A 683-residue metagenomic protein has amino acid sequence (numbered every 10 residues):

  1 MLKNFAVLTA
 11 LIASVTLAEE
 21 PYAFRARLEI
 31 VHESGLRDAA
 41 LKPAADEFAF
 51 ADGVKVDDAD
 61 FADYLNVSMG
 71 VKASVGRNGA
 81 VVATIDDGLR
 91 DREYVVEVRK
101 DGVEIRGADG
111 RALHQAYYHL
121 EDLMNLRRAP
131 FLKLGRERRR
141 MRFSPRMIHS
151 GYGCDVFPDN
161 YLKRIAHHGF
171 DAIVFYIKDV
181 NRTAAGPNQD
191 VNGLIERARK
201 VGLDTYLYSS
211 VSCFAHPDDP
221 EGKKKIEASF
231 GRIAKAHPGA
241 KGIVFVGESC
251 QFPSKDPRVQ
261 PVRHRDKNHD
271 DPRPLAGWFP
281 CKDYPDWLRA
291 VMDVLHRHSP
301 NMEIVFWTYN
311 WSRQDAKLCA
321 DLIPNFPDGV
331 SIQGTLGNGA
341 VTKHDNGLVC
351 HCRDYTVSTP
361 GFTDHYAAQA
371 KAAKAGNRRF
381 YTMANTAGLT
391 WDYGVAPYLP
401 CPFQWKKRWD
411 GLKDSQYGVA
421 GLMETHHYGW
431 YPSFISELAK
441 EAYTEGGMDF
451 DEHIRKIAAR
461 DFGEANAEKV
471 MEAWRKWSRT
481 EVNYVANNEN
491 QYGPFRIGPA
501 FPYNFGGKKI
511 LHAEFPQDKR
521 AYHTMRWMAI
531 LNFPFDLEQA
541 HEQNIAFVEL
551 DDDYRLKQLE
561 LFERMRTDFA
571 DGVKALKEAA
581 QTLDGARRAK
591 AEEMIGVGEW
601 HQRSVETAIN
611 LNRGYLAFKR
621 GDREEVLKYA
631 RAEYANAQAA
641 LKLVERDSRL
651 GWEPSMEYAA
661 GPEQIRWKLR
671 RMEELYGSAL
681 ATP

Functional and structural regions predicted by a protein language model:
M1-L8: Sec-dependent signal peptide recognition, specifically the positively charged N-region followed immediately by
T9-A18: Hydrophobic h-region of N-terminal signal peptides that target proteins for export in Gram-negative bacteria
E19-M141: Contiguous, structured surface segment used for ligand recognition
F24, K235, P274-P683: Substrate-binding groove of N-acetylhexosamine-processing glycoside hydrolases
H32-G35, E47-K55, A83-D87, R106-A108 (+5 more regions): Structural motif
E97-R99, M141-R142, A236-H237, P324-P327: Extracellular/periplasmic catalytic domains that process cell-envelope and extracellular macromolecules
L134-G151, L207-F214, Y381-W391: N-terminal small/glycine-rich loop or linker at the start of catalytic domains across soluble metabolic enzymes
M147-F306, K317-N325, S331-Q333, L412: Substrate-binding cleft of carbohydrate-active enzyme catalytic domains
